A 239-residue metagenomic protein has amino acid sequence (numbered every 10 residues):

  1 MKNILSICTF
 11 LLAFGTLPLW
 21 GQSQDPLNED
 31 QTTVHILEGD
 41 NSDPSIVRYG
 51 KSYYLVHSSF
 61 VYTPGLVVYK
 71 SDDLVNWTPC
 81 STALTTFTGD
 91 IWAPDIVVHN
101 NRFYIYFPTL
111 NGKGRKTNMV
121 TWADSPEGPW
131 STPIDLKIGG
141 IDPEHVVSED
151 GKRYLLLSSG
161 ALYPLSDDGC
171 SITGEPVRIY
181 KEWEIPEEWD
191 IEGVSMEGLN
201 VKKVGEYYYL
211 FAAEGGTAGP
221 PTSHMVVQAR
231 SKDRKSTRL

Functional and structural regions predicted by a protein language model:
M1-Q24: Bacterial Sec-dependent N-terminal signal peptides
W20-L239: Carbohydrate-active catalytic/glycan-binding domains of CAZyme proteins, especially the secreted or lumenal ectodomains
